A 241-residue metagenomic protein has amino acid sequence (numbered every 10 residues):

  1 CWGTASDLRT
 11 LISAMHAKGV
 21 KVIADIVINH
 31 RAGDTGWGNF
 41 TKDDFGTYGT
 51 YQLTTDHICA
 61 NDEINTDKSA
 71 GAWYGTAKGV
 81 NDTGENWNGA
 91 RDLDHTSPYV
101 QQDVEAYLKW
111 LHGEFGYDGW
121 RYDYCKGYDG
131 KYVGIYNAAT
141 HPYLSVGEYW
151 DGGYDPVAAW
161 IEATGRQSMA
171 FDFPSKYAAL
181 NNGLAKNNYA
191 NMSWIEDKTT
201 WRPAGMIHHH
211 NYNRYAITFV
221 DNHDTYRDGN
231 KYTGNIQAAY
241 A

Functional and structural regions predicted by a protein language model:
C1, H95-Y99, N211: N-terminal carbohydrate-binding/catalytic regions of secreted carbohydrate-active enzymes
C1-W87, K126-G147, G152: Acidic/aromatic-lined carbohydrate-recognition and catalytic surfaces of CAZymes acting on diverse glycans
G3, D92, T96, Y124 (+1 more regions): Conserved aromatic-histidine-acidic binding/catalytic patches
T4, L8, Q101-V104, A239: Aromatic/hydrophobic pocket-lining residues that form the small-molecule binding cavity in soluble enzyme cores
I12, H16, V20, A106-A241: Active-site-proximal helices and loops of the catalytic beta/alpha 8
F45, L93, F171: Short clusters of hydrophobic/aromatic residues that line enzyme substrate/ligand-binding pockets
G71, D92-Y107: Alpha-helical scaffold elements lining the catalytic groove of polysaccharide deacetylases
N81-T96, E114, N222-G229: Short glycine/proline-rich turn/loop motifs
